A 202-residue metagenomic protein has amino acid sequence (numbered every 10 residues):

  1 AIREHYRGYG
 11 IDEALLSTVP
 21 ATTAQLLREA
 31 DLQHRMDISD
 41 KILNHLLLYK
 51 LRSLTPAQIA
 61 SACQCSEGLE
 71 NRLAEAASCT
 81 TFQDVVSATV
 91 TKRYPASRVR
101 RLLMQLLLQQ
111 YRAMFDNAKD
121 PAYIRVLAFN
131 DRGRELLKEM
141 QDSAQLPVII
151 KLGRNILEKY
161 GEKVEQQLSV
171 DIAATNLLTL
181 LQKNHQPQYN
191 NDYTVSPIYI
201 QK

Functional and structural regions predicted by a protein language model:
A1-K202: Active-site cores that bind ATP or allylic diphosphates and position pyrophosphate for catalysis
